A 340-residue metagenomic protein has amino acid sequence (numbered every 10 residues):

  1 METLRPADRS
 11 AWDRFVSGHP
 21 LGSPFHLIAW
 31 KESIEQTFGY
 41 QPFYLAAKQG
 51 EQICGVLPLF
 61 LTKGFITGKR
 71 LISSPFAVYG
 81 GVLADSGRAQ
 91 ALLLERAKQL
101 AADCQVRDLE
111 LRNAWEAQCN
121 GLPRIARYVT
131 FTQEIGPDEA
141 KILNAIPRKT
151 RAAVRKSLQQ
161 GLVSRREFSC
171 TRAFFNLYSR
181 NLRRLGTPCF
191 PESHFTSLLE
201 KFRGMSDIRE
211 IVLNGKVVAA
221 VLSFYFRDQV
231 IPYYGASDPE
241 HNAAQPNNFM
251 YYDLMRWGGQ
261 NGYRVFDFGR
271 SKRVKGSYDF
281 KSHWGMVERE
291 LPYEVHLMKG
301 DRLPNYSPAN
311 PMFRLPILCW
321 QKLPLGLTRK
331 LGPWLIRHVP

Functional and structural regions predicted by a protein language model:
M1-G50, C54-G68, N113-A243, R256: A conserved beta-strand-loop-helix scaffold within acyl/acetyltransferase catalytic domains
Y44, L61, E116-K141, R264 (+1 more regions): Active-site/acyl-donor-binding loops of N-acyltransferases
Y44-L57, I66, A77, D85-L100 (+1 more regions): Aromatic (often tryptophan-rich) hydrophobic motifs at membrane interfaces
K63-Y79: Conserved acyl-donor/pantetheine-binding loop and adjacent beta-alpha core of acyl/acetyltransferases and related
G81-L83, T132: Short aromatic/hydrophobic contact patches that present stacked aromatics for nucleic-acid/ligand binding
L83-A84, A140: Acyl-group handling in specialized metabolite and lipid biosynthesis
R88-T132: Non-catalytic accessory segments adjacent to catalytic cores
